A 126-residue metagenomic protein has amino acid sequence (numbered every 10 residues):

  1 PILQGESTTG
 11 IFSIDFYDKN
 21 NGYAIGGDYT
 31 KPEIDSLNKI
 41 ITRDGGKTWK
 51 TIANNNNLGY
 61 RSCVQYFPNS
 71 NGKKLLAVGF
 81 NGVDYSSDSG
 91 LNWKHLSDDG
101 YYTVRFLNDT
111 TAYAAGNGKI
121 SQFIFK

Functional and structural regions predicted by a protein language model:
P1-K126: Residue-level hotspots at or immediately adjacent to binding/recognition sites across diverse folds
